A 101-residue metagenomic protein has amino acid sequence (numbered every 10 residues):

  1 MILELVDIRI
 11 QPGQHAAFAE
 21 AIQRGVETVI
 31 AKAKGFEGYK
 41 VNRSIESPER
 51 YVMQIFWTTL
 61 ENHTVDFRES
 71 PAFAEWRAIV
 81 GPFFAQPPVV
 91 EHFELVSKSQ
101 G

Functional and structural regions predicted by a protein language model:
I2, A33, S47-E49: Residue-level preference for beta-strand/loop junctions
L3-I8: Active-site-flanking beta-strand signature of metal-NTP-handling nucleotidyl enzymes and homologous cyclase-like
R9, N42, Q54-F56: Short hydrophobic/aromatic beta-strand micro-patches that form the beta-sheet surface supporting nucleotide- or nucleic
R9-I22: Short, surface-exposed ligand-recognition loops at beta-strand->loop->(often short) alpha-helix junctions that present
I10-P12, W57-T59, E94-S97: Non-catalytic surface loops within mature trypsin-like serine protease
R24, T28-F36, F56-V89: An amphipathic, aromatic/His-enriched active-site/gating alpha helix that lines ligand/cofactor pockets
K40-V52, R77-G101: Glycine-rich beta-strand-turn "strand-cap" elements at beta-sheet edges
